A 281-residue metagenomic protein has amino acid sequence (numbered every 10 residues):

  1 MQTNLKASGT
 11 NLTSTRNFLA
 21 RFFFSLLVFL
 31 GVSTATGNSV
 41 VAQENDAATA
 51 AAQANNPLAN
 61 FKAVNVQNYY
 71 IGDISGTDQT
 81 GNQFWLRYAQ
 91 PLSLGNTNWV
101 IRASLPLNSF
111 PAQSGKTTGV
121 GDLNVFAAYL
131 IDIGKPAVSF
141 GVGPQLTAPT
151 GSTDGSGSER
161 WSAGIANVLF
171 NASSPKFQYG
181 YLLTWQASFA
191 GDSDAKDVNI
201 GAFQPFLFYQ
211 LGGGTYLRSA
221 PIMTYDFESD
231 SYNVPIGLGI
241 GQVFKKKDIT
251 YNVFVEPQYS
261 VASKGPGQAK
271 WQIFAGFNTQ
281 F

Functional and structural regions predicted by a protein language model:
M1-A51: Cleavable N-terminal export/targeting peptides
A42-F281: Transmembrane beta-barrel domains of Gram-negative outer membranes and organellar outer membranes
